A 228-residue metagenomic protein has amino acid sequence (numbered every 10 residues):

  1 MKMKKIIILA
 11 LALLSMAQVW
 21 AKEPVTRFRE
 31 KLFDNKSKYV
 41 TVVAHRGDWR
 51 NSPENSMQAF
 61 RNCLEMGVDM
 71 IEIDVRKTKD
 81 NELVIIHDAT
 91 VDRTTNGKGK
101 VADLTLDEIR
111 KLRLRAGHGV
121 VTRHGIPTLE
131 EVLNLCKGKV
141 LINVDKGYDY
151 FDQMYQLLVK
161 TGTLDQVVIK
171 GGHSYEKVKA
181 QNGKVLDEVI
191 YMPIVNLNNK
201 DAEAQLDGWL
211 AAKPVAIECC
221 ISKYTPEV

Functional and structural regions predicted by a protein language model:
M1-P24: Bacterial Sec-dependent N-terminal signal peptides
A21-V228: Phosphate-group recognition and catalysis centered on beta-loop-alpha active-site segments
